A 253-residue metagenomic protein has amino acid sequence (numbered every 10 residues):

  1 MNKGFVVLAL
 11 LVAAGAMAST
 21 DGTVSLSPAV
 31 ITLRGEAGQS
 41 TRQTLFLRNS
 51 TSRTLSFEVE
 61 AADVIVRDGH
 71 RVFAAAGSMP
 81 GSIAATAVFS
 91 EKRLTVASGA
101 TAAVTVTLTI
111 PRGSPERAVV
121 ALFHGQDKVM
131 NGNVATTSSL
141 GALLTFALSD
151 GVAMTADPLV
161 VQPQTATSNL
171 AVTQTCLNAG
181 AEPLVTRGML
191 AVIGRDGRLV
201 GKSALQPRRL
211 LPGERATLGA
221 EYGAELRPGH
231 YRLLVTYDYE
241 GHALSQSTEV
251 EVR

Functional and structural regions predicted by a protein language model:
S19-R53, R93, T155-T167: Beta-sheet-dominated interaction scaffolds and their linkers
T20-P28, T51-A103, R187-L190, G194-V200: Surface-exposed binding patches on compact interaction domains or structured appendages
S27, A37-T44, A100-V104, S114-F123 (+2 more regions): Short, solvent-exposed loop/turn segments enriched in Ser/Thr/Gly
I31-L33, S90-V96, V161, A204-L210 (+1 more regions): Beta-strand-rich interaction surfaces with strong enrichment in secreted/lumenal proteins
T41-Q43, L94-T107, G213-A220: Short Pro-Gly-centered flexible turn/kink motifs
T44-R48, T107, A171-A179, E221: Short edge beta-strand/loop segments characteristic of extracellular beta-sandwich folds
S50-R53, V72, R112, N178-E182 (+3 more regions): Short, acidic/polar linear motifs in exposed loop/turn regions
R53-I65, A103, T109-G151, E225-R253: Terminal connector regions
